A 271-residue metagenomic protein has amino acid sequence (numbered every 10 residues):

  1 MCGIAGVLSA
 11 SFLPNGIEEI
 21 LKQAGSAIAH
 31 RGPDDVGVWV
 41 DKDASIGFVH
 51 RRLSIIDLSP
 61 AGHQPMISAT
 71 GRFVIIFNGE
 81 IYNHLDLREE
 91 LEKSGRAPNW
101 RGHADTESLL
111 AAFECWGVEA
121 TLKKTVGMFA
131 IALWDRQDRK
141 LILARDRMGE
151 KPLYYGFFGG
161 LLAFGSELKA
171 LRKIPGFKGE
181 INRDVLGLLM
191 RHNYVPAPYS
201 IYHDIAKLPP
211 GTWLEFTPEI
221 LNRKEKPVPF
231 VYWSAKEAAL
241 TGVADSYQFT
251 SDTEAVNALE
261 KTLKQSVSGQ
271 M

Functional and structural regions predicted by a protein language model:
M1-M271: Cysteine-centered catalytic environments shared across enzyme families
